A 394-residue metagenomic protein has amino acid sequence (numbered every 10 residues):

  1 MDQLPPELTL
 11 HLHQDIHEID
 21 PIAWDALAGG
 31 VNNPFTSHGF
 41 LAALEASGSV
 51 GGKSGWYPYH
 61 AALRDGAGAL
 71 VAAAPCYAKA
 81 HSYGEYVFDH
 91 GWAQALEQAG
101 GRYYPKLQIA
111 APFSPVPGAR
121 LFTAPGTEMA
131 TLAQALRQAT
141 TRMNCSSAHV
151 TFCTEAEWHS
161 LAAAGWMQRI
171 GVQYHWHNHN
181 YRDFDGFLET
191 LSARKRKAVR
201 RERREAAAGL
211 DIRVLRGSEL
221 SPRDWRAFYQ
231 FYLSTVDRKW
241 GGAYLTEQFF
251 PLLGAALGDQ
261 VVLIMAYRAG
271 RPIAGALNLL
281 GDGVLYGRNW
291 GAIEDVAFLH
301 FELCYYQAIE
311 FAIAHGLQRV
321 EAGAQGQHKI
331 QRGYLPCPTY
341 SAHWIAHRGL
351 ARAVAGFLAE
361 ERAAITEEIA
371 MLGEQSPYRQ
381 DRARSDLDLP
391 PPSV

Functional and structural regions predicted by a protein language model:
M1-V394: N-acyltransferase acceptor-side catalytic subdomain
